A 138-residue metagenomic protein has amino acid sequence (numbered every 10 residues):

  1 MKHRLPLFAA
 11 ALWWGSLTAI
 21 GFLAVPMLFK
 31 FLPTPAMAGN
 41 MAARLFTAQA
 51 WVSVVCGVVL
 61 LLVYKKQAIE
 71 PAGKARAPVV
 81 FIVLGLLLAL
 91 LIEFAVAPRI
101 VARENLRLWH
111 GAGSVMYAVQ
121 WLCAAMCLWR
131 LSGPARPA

Functional and structural regions predicted by a protein language model:
M1-A138: Polytopic transmembrane helical bundles with strong interfacial aromatic enrichment
